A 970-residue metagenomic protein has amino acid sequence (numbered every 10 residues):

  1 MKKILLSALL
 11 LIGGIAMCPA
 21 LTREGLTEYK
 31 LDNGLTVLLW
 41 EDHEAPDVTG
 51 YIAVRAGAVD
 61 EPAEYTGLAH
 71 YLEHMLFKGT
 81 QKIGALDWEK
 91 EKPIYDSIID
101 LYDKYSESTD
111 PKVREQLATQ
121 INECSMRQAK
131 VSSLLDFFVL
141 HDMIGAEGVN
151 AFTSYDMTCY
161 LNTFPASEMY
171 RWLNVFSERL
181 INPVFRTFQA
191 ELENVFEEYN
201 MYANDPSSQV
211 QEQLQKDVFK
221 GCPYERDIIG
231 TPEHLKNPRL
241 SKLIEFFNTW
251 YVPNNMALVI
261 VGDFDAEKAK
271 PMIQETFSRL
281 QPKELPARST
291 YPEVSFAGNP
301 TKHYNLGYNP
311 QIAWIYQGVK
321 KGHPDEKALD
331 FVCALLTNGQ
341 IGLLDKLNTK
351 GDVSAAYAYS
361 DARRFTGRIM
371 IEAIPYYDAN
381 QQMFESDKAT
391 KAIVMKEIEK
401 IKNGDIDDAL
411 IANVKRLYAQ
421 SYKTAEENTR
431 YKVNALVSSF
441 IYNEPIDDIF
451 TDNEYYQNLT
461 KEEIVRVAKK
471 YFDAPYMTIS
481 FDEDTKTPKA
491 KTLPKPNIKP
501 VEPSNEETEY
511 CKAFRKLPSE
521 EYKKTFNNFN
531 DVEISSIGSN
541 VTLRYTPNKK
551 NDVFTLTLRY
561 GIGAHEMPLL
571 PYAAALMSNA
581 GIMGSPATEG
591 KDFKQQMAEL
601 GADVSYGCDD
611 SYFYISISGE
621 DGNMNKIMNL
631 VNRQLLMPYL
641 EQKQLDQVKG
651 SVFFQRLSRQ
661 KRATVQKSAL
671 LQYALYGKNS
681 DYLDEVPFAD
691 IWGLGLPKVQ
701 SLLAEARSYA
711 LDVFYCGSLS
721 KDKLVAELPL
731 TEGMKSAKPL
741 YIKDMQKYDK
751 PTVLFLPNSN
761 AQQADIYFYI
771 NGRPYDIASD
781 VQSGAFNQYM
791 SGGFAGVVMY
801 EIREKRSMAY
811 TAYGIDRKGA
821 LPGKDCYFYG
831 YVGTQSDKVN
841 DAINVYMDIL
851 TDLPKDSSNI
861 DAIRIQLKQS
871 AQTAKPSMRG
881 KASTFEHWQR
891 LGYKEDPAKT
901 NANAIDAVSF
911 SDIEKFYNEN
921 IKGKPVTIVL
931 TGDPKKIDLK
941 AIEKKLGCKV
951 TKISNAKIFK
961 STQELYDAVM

Functional and structural regions predicted by a protein language model:
M1-T22: Bacterial Sec-dependent N-terminal signal peptides
A20-L39, D265-Y304, Q311, Q317 (+8 more regions): Proteolytic maturation boundary segments
W40, A45-E61, G67-A69, G84-E178 (+18 more regions): M16 family metallopeptidases and their MPP-like homologs
E178-R186, F277-E284, M395-I406, N632-L640 (+3 more regions): A common structural junction motif
F196-A203: Carboxylate/His-rich catalytic cores and anion/metal-binding grooves
